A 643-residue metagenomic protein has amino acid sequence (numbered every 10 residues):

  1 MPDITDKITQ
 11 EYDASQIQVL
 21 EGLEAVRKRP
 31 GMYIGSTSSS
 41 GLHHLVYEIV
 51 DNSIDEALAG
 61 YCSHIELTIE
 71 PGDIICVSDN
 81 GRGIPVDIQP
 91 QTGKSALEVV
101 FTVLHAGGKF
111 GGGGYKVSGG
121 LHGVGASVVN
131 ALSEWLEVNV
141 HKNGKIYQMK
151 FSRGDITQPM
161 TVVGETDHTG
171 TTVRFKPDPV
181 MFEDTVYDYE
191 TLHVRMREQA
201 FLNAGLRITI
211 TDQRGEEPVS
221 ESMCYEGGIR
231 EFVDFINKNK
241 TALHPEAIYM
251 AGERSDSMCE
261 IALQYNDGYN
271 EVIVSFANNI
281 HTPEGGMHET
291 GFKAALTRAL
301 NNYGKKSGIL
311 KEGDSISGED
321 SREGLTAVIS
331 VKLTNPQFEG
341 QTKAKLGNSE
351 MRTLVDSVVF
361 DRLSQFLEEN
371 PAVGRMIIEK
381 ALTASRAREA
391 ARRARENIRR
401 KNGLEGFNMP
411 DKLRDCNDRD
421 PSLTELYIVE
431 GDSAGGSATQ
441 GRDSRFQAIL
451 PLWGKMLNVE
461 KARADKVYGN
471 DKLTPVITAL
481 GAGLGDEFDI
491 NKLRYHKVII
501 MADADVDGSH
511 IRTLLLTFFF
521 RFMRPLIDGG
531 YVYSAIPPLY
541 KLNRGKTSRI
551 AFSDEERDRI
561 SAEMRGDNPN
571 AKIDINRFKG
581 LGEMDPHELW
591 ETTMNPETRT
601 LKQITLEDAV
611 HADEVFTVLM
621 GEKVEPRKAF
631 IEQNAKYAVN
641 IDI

Functional and structural regions predicted by a protein language model:
M1-D13, L23, L45-Y47, D55-A57 (+12 more regions): GHKL-family ATPase ATP-binding module
S15-K28: Mature N-terminal segment immediately following signal peptide/propeptide cleavage in secreted/periplasmic
K28-Y47: Conserved short strand/loop->alpha-helix "switch" segment adjacent to the catalytic nucleotide/phosphoryl-transfer site
D55-E56, G83-I84, V506-D507: Residues immediately C-terminal
I84-G107: Short conserved segment of the HATPase_c
R386-E405, D420-E425, G436, Q440-R442 (+2 more regions): C-terminal interaction appendages of subunits in large macromolecular complexes
